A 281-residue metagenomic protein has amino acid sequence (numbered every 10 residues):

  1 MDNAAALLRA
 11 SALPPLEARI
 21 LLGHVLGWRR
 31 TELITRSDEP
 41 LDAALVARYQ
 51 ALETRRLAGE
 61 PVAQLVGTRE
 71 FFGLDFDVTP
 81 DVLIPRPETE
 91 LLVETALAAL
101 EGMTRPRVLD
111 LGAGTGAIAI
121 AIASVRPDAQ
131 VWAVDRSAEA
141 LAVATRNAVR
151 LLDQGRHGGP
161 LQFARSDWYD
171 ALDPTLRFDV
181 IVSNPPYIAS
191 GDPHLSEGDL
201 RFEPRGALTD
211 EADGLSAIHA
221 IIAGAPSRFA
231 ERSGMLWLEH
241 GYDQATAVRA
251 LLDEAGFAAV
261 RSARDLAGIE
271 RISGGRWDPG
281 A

Functional and structural regions predicted by a protein language model:
M1-P15: Non-catalytic nucleic-acid substrate-recognition regions in nucleic-acid-modifying enzymes
I20-A98: Conserved AdoMet
L21, G59, T89, I118 (+6 more regions): Residue-level signal for inorganic ion chemistry
D75, Q130, P160-Q162, A258-R261: Conserved beta-strand segments of alpha/beta enzyme cores
E88-H194: Conserved SAM/SAH cofactor-binding pocket of Class I
P186-A217: Mobile active-site "lid"/loop adjacent to the S-adenosyl-L-methionine
A212-W277: Conserved Class I SAM-dependent methyltransferase catalytic core
P279-A281: Flexible, glycine-/basic-rich loop-and-beta segments that form/coincide with the SAM-dependent methyltransferase
